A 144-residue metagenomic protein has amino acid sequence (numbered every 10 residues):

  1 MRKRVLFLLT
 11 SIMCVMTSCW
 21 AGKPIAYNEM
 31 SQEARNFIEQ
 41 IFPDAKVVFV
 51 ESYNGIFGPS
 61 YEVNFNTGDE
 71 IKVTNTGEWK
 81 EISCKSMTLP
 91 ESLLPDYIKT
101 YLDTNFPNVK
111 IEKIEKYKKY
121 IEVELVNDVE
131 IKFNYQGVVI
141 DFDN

Functional and structural regions predicted by a protein language model:
M1-A26, I38: Bacterial Sec-dependent N-terminal signal peptides
G22-N144: Interaction-mediating elements
